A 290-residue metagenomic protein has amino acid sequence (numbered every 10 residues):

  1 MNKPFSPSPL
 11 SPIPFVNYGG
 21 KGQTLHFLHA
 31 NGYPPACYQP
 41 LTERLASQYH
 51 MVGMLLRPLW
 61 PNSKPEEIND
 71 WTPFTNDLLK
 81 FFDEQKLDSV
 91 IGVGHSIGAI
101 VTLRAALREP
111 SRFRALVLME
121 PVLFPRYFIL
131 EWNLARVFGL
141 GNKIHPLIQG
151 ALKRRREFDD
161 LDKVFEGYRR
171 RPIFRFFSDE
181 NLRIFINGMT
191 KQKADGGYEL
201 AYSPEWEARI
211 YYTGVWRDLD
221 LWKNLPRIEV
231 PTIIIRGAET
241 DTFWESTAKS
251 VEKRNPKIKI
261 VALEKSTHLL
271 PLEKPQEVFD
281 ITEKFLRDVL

Functional and structural regions predicted by a protein language model:
N17-K64, F81: Conserved HGGG/HGGXW glycine-rich cap/lid loop of the alpha/beta-hydrolase fold
H26-A30, H95, R236: The conserved beta1-alpha1 loop
V52-V93, W132-A135, D280: Active-site loop/oxyanion-hole signature of alpha/beta-hydrolase fold enzymes
D88-W132: Conserved hydrolase catalytic core segment
R114-E157: Flexible "cap/lid" loop of the alpha/beta hydrolase fold
L152-R209: Conserved alpha/beta-hydrolase catalytic His-Asp/Glu region
E180, M189-K253: Conserved serine/cysteine hydrolase catalytic core
L263-P275, F279: Catalytic histidine-centered segment of alpha/beta-hydrolase-like enzymes
